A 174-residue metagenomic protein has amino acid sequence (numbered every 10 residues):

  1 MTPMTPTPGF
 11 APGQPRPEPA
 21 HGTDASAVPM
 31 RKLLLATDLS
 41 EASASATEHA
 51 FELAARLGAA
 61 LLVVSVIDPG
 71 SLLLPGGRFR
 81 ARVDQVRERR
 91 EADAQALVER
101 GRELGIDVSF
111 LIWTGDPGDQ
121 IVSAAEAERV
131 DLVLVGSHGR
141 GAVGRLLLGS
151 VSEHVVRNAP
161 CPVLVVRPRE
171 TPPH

Functional and structural regions predicted by a protein language model:
M1-P29, E99-V133, E170-H174: Structural beta-alpha unit
G22-G77: Small/aliphatic-rich secondary-structure junction motif
L53, L57-A60, I106, V130 (+1 more regions): Short glycine/serine/threonine/alanine-rich loop segments
L62-V64, S109-W113, L164: General small-molecule cofactor/ligand-binding pocket signal
F79-V83, A127-R129, V151-S152: Short, hinge-like loop/turn segments at secondary-structure boundaries
R80-D93: A short acidic, glycine-rich active-site loop that binds or catalyzes chemistry on phosphate/adenosine moieties
L132-H154, P168, P172-H174: Glycine-rich, Arg-bearing micro-motifs that act as flexible, cationic patches
